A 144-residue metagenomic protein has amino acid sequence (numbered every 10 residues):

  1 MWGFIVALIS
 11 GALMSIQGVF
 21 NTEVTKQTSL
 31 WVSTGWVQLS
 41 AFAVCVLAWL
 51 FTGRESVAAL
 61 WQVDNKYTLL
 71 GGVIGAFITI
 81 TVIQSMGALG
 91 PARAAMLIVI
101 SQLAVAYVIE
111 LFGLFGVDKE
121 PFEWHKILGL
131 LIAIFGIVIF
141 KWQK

Functional and structural regions predicted by a protein language model:
M1-I9, K26, W31, F42-Y67 (+4 more regions): Membrane-interface interhelical linkers
M1-Q27, F77, T81, F135: Glycine-/small-residue-enriched transmembrane alpha-helix faces in small-molecule transporters and effluxers
L8, A12, L39, L69-V73 (+3 more regions): Residue-level signature of the transmembrane alpha-helical core of multi-pass small-molecule transporters
M14, C45-T52, V82, A106-E110 (+1 more regions): Structural signal for membrane-spanning alpha-helices in multi-pass inner-membrane proteins, emphasizing helix cores
M14-S15, G71-T79, Q102-L103, K141: Transmembrane alpha-helical core positions of polytopic small-molecule transporters
K26-L30, T81-I100: Structural motif at transmembrane-helix junctions in multi-pass transporters
S40-V44, L97-F112, L131: Alpha-helical transmembrane segments of compact multi-pass small-molecule transporters, enriched in specific families
F122-K141: Hydrophobic transmembrane alpha-helices of multi-pass small-molecule transport proteins
